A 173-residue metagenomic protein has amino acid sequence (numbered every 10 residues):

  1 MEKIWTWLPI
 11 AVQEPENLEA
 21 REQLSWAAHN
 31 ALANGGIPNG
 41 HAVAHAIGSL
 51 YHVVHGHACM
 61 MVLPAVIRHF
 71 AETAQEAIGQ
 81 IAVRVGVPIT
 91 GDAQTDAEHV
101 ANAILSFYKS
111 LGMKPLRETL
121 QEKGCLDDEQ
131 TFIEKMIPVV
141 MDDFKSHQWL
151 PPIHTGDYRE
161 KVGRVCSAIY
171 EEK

Functional and structural regions predicted by a protein language model:
M1-A103: Active-site segments that bind and position negatively charged phosphate/pyrophosphate groups
P88-K173: C-terminal charged capping/lid subdomain of soluble metabolic enzymes
